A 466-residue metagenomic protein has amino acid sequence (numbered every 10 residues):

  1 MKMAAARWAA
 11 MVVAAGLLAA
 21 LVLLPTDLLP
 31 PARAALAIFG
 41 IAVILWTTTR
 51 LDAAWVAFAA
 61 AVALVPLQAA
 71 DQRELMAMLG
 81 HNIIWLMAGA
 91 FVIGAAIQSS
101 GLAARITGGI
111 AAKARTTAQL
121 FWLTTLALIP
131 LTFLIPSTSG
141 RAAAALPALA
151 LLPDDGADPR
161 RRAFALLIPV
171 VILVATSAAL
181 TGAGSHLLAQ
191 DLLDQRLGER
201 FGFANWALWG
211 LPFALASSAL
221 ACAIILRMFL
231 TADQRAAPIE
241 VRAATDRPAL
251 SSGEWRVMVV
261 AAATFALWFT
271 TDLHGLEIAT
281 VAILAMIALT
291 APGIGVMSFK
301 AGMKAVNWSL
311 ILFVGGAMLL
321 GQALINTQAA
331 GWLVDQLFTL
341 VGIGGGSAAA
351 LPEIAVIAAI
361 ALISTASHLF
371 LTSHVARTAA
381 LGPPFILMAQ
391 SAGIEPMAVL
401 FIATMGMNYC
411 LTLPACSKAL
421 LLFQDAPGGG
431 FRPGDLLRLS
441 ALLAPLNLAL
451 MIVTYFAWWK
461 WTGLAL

Functional and structural regions predicted by a protein language model:
K2-P25, D158-R162, L166, V174-P248 (+1 more regions): Juxtamembrane and boundary regions of transmembrane helices in multi-pass small-molecule transporters and channels
R7, A14, A90-I97, R115 (+7 more regions): Helix-loop-helix module between adjacent transmembrane segments
R7-A19, A57, A118, W122-A127 (+2 more regions): Alpha-helical transmembrane segments
A9-A10, P31-A34, G80-I84, I110-L126 (+5 more regions): Membrane-interfacial loop-to-helix junctions in multi-pass transporters
V22-A37, G80-V92, S139-R141, F213-A216 (+5 more regions): Structural signature of hydrophobic alpha-helical transmembrane segments
T26-R33, G40-F58, L75, A223 (+3 more regions): Flexible hinge motifs at transmembrane-helix junctions and intramembrane kinks/re-entrant loops in multi-pass membrane
W55, E74-A104, I129-L134, K300-D335 (+1 more regions): Core transmembrane alpha-helical segments of multi-pass membrane transporters/permeases
A111-A178, G184-L197, F370-G406, G429: Hydrophobic transmembrane alpha-helices that form the pore/transport pathway of multi-pass ion and small-solute
